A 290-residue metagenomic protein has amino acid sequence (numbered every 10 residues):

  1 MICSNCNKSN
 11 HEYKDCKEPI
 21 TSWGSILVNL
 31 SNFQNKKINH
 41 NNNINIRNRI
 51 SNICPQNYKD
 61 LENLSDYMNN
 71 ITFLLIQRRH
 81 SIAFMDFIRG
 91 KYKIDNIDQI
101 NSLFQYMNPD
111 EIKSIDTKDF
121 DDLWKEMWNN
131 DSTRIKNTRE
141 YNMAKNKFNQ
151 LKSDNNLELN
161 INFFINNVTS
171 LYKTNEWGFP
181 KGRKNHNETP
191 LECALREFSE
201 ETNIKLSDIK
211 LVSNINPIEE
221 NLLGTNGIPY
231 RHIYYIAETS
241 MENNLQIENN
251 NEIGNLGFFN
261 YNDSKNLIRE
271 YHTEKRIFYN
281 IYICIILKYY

Functional and structural regions predicted by a protein language model:
M1-N5, K14, I76, N101-Y106 (+8 more regions): Nudix hydrolase/Nudix homology domain
S4-N7, K17, L195, S199 (+1 more regions): Amphipathic alpha-helical interaction motifs in eukaryotic regulatory proteins
S9-E12, P19: Cys/His-rich metal-chelating microdomains
N10, N29-S31, H80, R183 (+3 more regions): Residues that form ligand- and interface-recognition hot spots within folded domains
I20-F179: N-terminal strand-loop-strand
S81-A83, E200, D263-N266: Active-site micro-motifs of SAM-dependent methyltransferase domains
G178-N214: The catalytic Nudix box helix
